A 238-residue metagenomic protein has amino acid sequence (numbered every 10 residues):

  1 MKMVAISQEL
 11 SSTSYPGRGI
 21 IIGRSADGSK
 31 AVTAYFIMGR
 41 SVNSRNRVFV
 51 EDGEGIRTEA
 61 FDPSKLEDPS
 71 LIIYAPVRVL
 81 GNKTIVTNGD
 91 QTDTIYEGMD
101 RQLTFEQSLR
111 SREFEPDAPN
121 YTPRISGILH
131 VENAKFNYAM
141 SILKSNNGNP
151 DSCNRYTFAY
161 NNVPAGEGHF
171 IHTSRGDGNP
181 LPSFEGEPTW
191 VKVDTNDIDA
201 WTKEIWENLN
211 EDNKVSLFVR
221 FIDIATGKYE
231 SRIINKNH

Functional and structural regions predicted by a protein language model:
M1-H238: Conserved short alpha-helical segments that host acidic/polar catalytic motifs at enzyme active sites
